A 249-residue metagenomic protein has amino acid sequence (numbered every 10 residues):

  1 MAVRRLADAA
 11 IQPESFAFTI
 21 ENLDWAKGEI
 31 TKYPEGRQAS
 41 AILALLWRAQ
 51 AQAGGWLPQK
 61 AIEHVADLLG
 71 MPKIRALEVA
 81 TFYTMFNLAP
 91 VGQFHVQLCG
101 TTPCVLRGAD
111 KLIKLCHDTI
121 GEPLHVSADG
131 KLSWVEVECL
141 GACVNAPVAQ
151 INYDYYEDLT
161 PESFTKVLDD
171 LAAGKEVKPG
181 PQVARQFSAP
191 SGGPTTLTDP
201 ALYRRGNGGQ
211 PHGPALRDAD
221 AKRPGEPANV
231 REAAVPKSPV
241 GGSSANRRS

Functional and structural regions predicted by a protein language model:
M1-S249: Signature of N-terminal electron-transfer/Fe-S-associated modules in redox systems
